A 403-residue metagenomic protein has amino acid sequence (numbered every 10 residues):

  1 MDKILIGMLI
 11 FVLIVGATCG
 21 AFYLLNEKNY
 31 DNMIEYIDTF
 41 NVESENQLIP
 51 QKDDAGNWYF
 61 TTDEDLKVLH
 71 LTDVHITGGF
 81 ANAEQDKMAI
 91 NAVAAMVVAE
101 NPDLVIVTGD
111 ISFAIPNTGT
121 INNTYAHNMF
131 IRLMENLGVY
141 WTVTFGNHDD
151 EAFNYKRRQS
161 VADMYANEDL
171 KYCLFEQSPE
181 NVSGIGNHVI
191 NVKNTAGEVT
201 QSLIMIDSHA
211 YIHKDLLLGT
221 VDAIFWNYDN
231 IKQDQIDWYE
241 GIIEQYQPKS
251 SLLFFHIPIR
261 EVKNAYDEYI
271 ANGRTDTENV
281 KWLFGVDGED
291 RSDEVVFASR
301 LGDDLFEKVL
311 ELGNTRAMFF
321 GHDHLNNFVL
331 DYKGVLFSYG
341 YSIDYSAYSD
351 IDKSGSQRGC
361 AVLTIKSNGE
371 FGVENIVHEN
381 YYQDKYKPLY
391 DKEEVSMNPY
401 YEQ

Functional and structural regions predicted by a protein language model:
M1-I14: N-terminal Sec-pathway targeting helices
N26-T124, M129: N-terminal active-site segment of His-dependent metallophosphoesterases
D31-N57, A126-Y246, C360-T364: Extended active-site neighborhood of metal-dependent phosphoesterases/phosphodiesterases
D63, Y341-A347, K353-S354, A361-Q403: A short C-terminal boundary segment appended to hydrolase-like catalytic domains
T77-G78, F113-P116, V143-Y155, Y211-K214 (+4 more regions): Active-site environment of divalent metal-dependent phosphoester hydrolases
A81-Q85, G109-R132, D149-L170, A265 (+1 more regions): Metal-dependent catalytic neighborhoods of phosphoester/phosphodiester hydrolases
P248-G313, M397-P399: Active-site-proximal segments of metal-dependent phosphoesterases and phosphodiesterases across multiple
L283-V362: Conserved beta-sheet core of the metallophosphoesterase superfamily
